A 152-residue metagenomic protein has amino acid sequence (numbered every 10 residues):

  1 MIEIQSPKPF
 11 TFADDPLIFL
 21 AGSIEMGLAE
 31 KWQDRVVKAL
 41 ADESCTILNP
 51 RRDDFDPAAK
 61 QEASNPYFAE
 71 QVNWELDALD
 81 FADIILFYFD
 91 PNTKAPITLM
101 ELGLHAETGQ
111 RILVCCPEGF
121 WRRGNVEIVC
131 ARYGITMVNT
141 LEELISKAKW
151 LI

Functional and structural regions predicted by a protein language model:
M1-I152: Conserved catalytic or regulatory cores that recognize and/or transform ribose-phosphate-containing ligands
